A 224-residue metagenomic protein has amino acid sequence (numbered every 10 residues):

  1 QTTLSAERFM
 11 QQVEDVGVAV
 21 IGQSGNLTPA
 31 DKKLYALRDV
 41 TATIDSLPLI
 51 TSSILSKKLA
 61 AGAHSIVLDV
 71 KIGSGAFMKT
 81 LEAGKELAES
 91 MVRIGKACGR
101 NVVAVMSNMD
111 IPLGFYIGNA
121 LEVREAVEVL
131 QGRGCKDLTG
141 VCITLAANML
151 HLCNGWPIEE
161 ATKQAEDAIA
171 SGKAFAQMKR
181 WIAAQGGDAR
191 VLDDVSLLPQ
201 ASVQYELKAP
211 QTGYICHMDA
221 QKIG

Functional and structural regions predicted by a protein language model:
Q1-A61: Phosphate/pyrophosphate-binding betaalpha-module
D15-V16, T43-S46, I50, K57-A60 (+1 more regions): Well-ordered secondary-structure scaffolds
